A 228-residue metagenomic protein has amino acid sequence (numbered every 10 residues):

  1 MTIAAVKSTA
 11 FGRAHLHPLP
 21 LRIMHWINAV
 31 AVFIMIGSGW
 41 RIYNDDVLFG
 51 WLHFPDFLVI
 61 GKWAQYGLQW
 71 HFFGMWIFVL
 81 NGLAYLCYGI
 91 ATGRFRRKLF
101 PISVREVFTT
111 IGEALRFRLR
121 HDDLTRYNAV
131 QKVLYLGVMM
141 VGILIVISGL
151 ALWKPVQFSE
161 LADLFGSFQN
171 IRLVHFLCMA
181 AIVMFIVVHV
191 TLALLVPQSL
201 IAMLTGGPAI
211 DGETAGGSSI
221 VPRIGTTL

Functional and structural regions predicted by a protein language model:
M1-L228: Membrane-embedded alpha-helical bundles that constitute the cytochrome b-like, heme-associated redox core of multi-pass
